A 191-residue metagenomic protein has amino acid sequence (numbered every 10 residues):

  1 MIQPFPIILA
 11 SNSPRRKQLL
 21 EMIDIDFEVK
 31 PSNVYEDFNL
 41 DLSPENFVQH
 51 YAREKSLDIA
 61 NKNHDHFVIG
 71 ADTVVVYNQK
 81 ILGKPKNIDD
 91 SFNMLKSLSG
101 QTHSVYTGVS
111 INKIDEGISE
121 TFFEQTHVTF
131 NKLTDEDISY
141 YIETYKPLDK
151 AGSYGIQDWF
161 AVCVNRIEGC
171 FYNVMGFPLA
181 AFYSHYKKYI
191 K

Functional and structural regions predicted by a protein language model:
I2-I25: N-terminal beta1-alpha1 ligand-phosphate binding loop
Q3-I8, L42-K191: Anionic-ligand binding patches
A10-S13, S32, S99: Short linear Ser/Thr-Pro motifs
R16, E36-F38, I118: Flexible, glycine-rich phosphate/dinucleotide-binding loops and adjacent beta-alpha linkers at cofactor/substrate
Q18-M22, N39, N61-K62: Short loop/helix-cap segments at secondary-structure boundaries that form the rim of catalytic
I25-D26, G155: A generic short alpha-helical patch detector that favors 3-5-residue windows in or near N-terminal regions
F27-E28, T73: Short, solvent-exposed secondary-structure junction/capping segments
E28-D37: A short beta-strand-loop structural module common to alpha/beta enzyme folds
